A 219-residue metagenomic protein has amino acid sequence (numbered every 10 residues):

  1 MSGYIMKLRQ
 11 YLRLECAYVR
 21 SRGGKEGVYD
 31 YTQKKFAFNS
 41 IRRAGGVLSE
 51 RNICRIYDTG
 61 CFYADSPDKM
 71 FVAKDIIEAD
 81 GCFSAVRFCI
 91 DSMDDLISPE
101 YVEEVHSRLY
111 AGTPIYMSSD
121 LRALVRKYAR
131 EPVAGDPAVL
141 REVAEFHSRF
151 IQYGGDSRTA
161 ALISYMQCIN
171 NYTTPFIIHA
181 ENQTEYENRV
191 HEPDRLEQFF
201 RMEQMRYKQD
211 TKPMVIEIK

Functional and structural regions predicted by a protein language model:
M1-K219: FIC/Doc superfamily catalytic core
